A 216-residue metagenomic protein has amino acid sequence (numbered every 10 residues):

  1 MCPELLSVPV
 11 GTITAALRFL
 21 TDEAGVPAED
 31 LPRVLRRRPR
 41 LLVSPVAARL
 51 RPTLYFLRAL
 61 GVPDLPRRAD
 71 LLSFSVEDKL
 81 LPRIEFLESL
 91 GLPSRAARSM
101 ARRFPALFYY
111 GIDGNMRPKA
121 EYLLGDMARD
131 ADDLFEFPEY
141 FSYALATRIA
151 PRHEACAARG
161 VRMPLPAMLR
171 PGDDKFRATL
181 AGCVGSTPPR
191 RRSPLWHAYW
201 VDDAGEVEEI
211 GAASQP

Functional and structural regions predicted by a protein language model:
M1-P216: Long amphipathic alpha-helical repeat/alpha-solenoid cores
